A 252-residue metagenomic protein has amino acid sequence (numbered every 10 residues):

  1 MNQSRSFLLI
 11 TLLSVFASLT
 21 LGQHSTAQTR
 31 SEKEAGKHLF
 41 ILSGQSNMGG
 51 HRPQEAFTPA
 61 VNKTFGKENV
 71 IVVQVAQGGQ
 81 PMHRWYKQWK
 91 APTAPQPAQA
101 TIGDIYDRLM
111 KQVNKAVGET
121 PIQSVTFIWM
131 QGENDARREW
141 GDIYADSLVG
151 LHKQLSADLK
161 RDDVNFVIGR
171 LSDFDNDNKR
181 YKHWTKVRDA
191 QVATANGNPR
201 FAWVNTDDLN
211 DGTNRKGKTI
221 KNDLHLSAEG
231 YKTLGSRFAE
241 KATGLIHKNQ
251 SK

Functional and structural regions predicted by a protein language model:
M1-T11: Bacterial N-terminal signal peptides that target proteins for export
I10-T20: Bacterial N-terminal signal peptides
T26-K252: Cell-envelope and extracellular/periplasmic
